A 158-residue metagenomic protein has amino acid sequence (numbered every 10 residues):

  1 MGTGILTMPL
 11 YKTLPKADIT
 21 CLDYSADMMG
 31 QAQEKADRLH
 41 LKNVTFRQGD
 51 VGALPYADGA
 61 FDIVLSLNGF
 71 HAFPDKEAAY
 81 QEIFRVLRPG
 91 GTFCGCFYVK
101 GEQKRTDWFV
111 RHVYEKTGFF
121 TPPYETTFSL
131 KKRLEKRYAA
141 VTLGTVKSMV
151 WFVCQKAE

Functional and structural regions predicted by a protein language model:
M1-A53: Class I SAM-dependent methyltransferase SAM/SAH-binding core
L14-P15, P74, R88, E135: Short conserved AdoMet
T20, R47, L65-S66, C94: Conserved Rossmann-like nucleotide-binding pocket used by diverse enzymes that bind dinucleotide cofactors
G52-I63: A short acidic, Gly/Pro-enriched loop at the edge of an enzyme's catalytic core that lines a small-molecule cofactor
I63-D75: A short SAM/SAH-binding and catalytic strip from SAM-dependent methyltransferases
E77-P89: A short glycine-rich, Lys/Arg-flanked "PGG" loop and its adjoining helix->strand segment in the class I
C94-F152: C-terminal alpha-helical "lid/dimerization" subdomain adjacent to the S-adenosyl-L-methionine
F152-E158: C-terminal lobe and adjacent flexible extensions of AdoMet/dcAdoMet transferase-like proteins
